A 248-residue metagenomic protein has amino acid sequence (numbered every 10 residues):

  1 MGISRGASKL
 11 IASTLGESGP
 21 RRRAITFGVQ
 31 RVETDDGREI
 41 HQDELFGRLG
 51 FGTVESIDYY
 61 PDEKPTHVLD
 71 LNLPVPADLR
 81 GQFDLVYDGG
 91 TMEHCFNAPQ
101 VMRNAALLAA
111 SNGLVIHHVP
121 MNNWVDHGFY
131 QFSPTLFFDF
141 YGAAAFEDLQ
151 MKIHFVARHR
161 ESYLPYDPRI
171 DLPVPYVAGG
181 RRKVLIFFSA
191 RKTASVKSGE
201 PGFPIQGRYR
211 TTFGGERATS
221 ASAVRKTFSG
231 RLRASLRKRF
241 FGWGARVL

Functional and structural regions predicted by a protein language model:
M1-R22: Class I SAM-dependent methyltransferase Rossmann-like catalytic core, especially the SAM/SAH-binding loop
I3-G6, H159, K238: A short alpha-helical cap/connector motif
L10, L136-F140, S189: Amphipathic alpha-helical segments that form well-ordered structural scaffolds and often line/cohere around active
R22-R31, D36-W124, T135: Conserved SAM-binding loop
N122, G128-F155, S162-Y166: Conserved Class I S-adenosyl-L-methionine
N123-G128, V174-A178: Active-site rim elements
R158-A223: Flexible, glycine-/basic-rich loop-and-beta segments that form/coincide with the SAM-dependent methyltransferase
R210-L248: Membrane-proximal basic amphipathic "stem/tether" segments
